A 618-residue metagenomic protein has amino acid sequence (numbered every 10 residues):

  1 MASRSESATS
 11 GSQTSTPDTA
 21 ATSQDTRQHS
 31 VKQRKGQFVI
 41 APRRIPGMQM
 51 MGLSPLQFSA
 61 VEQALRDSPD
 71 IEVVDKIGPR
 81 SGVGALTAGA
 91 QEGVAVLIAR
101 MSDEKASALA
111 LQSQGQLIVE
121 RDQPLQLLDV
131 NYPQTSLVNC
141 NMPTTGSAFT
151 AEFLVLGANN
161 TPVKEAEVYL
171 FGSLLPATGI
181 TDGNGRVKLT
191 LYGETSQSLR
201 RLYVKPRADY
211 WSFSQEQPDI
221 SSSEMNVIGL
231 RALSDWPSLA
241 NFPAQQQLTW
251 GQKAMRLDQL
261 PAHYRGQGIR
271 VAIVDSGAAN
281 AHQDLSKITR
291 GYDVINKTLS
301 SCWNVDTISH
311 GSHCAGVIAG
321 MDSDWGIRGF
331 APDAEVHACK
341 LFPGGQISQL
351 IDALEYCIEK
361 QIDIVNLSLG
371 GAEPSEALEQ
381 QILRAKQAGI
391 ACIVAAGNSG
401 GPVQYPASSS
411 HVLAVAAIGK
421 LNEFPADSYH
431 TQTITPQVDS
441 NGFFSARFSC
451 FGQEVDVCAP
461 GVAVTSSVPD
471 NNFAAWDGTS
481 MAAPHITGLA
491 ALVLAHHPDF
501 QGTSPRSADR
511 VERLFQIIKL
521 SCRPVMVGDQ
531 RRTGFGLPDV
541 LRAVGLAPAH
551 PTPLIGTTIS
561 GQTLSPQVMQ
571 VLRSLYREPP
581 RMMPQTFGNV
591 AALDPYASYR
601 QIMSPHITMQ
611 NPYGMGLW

Functional and structural regions predicted by a protein language model:
A2-Y132, L260-A278, A385: Long, contiguous interaction/targeting segments characteristic of exported/extracellular or secretory-pathway proteins
A8-G11, E165-A166, A315-I318, H337-F342 (+4 more regions): Hydrolase catalytic cores
Q33, M50-Q57, F149-S173: Short, ordered, surface-exposed loop/turn motifs in non-cytosolic proteins
I71-F153, F171-Q247, G616-W618: Autoinhibitory propeptides
L156, N160-N184, L189-S196, L202-A331 (+7 more regions): Active-site core segment of subtilase-fold serine proteases
D275, Q283-L285, I390, A407-D499: Extracellular S/T/G-rich loop segment that most often corresponds to the catalytic His/Ser-adjacent loop
L354-A377, A395: Short acidic, glycine-rich surface-loop motifs adjacent to enzyme active sites
I362-L367, E376, Q380, A388 (+2 more regions): C-terminal subdomain of the subtilisin-like protease fold in secreted/lumenal serine endopeptidases
